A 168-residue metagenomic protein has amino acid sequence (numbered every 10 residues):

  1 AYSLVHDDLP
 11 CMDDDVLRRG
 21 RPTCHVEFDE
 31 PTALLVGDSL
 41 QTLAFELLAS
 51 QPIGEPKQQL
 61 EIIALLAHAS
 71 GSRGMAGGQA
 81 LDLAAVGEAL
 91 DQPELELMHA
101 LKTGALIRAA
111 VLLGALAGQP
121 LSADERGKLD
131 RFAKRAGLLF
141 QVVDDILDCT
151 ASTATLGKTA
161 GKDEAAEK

Functional and structural regions predicted by a protein language model:
A1-V143, L147-K168: Mg2+-dependent prenyl diphosphate-binding active-site environment of isoprenoid biosynthetic enzymes
